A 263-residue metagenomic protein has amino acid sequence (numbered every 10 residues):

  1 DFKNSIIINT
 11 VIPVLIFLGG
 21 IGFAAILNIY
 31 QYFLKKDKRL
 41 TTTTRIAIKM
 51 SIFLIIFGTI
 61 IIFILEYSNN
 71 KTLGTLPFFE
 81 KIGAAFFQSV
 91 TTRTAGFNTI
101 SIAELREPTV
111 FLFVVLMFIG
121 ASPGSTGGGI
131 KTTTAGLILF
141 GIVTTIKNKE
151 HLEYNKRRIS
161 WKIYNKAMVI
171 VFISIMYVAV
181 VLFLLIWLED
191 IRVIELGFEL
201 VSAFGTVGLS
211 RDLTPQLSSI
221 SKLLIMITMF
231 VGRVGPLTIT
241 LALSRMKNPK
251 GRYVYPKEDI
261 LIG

Functional and structural regions predicted by a protein language model:
D1-G263: Membrane-proximal intracellular helices of multi-pass ion channels
